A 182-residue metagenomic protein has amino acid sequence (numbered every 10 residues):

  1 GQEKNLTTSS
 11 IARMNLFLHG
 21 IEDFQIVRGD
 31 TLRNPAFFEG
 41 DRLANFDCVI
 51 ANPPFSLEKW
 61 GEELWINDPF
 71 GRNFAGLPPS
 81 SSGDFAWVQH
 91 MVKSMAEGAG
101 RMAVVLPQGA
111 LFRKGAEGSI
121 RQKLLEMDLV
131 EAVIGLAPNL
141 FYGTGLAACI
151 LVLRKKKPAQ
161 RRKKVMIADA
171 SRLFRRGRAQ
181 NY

Functional and structural regions predicted by a protein language model:
G1-E3: Conserved SAM-binding motif I beta-strand of class I
L6-T7, M166: Intrinsically disordered, low-complexity segments enriched in glycine/proline and serine/threonine
T7-L43: S-adenosyl-L-methionine
G40-Y182: A conserved structural/catalytic subdomain of Rossmann-like adenosyl-cofactor enzymes
